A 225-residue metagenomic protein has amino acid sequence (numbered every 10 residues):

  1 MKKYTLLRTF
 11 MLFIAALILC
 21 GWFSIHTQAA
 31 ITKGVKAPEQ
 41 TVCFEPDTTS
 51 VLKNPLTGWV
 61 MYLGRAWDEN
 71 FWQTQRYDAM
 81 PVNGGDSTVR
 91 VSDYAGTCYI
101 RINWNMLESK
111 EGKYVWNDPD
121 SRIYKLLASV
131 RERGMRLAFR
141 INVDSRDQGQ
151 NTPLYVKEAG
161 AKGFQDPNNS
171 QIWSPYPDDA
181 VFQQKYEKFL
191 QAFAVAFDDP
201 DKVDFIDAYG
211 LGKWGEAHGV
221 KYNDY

Functional and structural regions predicted by a protein language model:
M1-K2, T32-V35, I206: Generic cytosolic/nucleocytoplasmic N-terminal low-complexity/intrinsically disordered segments
K2-M11: Bacterial N-terminal signal peptides that target proteins for export
L6, W22-S24, E45: Residue-level detector of bioactive/disordered segments in secreted/extracellular proteins and virion assembly
M11-W22: Bacterial N-terminal signal peptides
G21-I31: Sec-dependent signal peptide cleavage junction
Q28-A29, N223-Y225: Short, intrinsically disordered, charge-balanced linker/junction segments flanking boundaries in proteins
I31-V181: N-terminal substrate-binding region of glycoside hydrolase catalytic domains
G163-D224: Active-site groove signature of glycoside hydrolases
